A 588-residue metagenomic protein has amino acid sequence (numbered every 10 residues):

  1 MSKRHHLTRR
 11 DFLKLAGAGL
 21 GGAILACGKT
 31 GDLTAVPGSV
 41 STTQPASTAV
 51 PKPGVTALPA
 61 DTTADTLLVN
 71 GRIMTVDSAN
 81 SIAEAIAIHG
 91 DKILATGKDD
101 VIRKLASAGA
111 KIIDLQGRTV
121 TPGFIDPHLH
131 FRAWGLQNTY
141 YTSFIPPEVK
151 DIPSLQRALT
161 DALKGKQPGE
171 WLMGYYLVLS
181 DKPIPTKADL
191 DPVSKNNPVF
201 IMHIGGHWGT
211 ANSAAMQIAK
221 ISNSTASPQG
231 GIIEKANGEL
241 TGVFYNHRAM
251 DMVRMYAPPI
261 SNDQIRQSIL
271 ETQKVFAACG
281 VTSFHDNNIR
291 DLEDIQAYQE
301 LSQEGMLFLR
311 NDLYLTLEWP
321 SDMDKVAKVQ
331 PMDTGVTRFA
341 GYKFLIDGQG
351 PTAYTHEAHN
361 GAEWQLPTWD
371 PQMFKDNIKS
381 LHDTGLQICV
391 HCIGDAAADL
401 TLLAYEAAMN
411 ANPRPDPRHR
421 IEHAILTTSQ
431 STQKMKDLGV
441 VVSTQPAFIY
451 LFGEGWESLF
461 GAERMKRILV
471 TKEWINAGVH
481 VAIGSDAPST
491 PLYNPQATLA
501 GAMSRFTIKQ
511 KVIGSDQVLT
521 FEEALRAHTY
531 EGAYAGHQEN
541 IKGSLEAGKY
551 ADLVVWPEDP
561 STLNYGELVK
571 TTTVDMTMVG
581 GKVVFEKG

Functional and structural regions predicted by a protein language model:
M1-D11, L15-A26, D32: N-terminal secretory signal peptides
C27-D77: C-terminal segment of N-terminal export signals and the immediately downstream linker at the start of the mature
L58-V69, M74, S78-K325, A340 (+6 more regions): Divalent metal-binding segments
G305, A327-Q330, G581: Short glycine-centered helix-capping/turn motifs at secondary-structure transition points
V329-T334, K436-D437: Acidic (Asp/Glu)-rich catalytic clusters
T337-G350, V440-I449: Non-cysteine beta-strand/loop elements that form the S-adenosyl-L-methionine
K379-C389, I393-H419, H423-A424, S429-Q433 (+2 more regions): His/Asp/Glu-enriched, well-ordered alpha-helical/loop segment that forms or immediately abuts the divalent-metal
